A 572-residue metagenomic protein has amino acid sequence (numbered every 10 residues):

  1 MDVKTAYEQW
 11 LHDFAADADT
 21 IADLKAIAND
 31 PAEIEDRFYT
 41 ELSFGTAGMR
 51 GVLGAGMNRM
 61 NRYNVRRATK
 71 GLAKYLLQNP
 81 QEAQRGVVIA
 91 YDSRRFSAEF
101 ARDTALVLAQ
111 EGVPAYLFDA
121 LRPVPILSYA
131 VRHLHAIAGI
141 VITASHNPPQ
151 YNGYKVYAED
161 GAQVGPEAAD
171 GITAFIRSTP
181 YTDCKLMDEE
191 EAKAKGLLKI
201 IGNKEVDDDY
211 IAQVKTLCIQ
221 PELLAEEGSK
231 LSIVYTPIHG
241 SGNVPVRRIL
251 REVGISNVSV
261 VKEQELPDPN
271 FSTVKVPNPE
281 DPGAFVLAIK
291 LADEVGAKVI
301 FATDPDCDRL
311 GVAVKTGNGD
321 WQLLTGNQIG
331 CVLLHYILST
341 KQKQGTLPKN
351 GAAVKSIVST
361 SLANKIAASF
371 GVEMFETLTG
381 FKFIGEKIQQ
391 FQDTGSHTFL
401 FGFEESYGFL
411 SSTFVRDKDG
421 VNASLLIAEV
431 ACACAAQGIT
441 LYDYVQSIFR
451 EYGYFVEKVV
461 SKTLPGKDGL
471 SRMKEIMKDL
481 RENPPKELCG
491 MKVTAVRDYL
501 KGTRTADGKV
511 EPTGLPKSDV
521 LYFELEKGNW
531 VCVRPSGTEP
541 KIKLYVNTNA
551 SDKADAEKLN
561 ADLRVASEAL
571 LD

Functional and structural regions predicted by a protein language model:
Y7-T104, A192-K230, S241: An N-terminal, well-structured beta->alpha segment
E33-L42, N152-V286, L291-A292: Gly/Ser/Thr-enriched, mixed-charge loops and adjacent short helices that form phosphate/oxyanion-binding elements
F38-N58, A144-N147, I233, P237-I249 (+4 more regions): Conserved phosphate/anionic-ligand binding catalytic regions in large, soluble enzymes, centered on
V88-Y151, G254-V312: N-terminal small/polar loop signature for handling phosphorylated ligands or for N-terminal nucleophile
F100-L108, Y151-A158, V246, D308-N327 (+1 more regions): Short Gly/Thr/Asp-enriched flexible loops that form oxyanion-binding sites at enzyme active sites
Y157-M187, N327-N350, K355-N364: Glycine-rich phosphate-binding loop plus the immediately following alpha-helix
D293, A297-V299, D320-Q322, T340-R534 (+3 more regions): Phosphate-binding and adjacent anionic-ligand microenvironments
